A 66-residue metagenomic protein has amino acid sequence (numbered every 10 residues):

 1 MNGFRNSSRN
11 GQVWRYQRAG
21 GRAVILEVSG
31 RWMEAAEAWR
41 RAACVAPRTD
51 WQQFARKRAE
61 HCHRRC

Functional and structural regions predicted by a protein language model:
N2-R18: TPR-adjacent "capping" and linker segments in tetratricopeptide-repeat scaffold/adaptor proteins
S7, A23-V24, A43, E60: Conserved small-residue packing positions in alpha-helical repeats and bundles
V45-A46, C66: Alpha-helical junction/boundary sensor with strong preference for TPR arrays
E60-C66: Alpha-helical linker/edge segments of TPR/alpha-solenoid repeat scaffolds and analogous pre-/post-domain helices
